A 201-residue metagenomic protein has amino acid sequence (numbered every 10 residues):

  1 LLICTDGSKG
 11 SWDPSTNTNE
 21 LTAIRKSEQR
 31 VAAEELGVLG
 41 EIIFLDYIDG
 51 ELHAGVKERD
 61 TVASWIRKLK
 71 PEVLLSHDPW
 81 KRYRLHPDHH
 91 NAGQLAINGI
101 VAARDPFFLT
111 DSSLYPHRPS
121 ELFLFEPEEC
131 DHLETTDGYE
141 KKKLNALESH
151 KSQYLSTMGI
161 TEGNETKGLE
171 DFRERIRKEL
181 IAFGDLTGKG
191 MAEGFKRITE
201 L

Functional and structural regions predicted by a protein language model:
L1-K70, K196: Active-site rim/loop-helix segments in enzyme catalytic domains that contact anionic ligands
H53-L201: Metal-dependent de-N-acetylase/amidase catalytic core
